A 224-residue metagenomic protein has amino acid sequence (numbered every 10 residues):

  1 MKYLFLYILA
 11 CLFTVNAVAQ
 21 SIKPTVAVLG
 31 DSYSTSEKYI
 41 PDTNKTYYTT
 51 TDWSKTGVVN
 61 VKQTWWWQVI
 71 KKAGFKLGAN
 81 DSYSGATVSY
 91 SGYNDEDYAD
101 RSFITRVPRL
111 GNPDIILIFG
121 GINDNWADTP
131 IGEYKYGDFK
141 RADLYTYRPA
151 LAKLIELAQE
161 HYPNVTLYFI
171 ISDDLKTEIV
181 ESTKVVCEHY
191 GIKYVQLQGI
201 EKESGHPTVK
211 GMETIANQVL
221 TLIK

Functional and structural regions predicted by a protein language model:
M1-V61, K71-K72, R109-G111, P163 (+1 more regions): N-terminal secretory targeting modules
K2, Y7, S54, W67 (+3 more regions): Generic structural signal for short, flexible, solvent-exposed coil/loop and linker residues
Y3, Y7, Y33, Y39 (+11 more regions): Sequence-level detector for tyrosine residue identity
V18-K23, T35-S36, S54, T64-W67 (+5 more regions): Generic detector of bulky aromatic hydrophobic side chains
I22, Y98-K224: Alpha-helical cap/lid subdomain in secreted, periplasmic, or secretory-pathway luminal O-acyl-processing enzymes
T25-A27, D42-G132: Conserved SGNH/GDSL esterase-like catalytic core that processes O-acyl groups on lipids and polysaccharides
S32-S36, A86-V88, N125, K202: Active-site loop signature of alpha/beta-hydrolase-fold enzymes
